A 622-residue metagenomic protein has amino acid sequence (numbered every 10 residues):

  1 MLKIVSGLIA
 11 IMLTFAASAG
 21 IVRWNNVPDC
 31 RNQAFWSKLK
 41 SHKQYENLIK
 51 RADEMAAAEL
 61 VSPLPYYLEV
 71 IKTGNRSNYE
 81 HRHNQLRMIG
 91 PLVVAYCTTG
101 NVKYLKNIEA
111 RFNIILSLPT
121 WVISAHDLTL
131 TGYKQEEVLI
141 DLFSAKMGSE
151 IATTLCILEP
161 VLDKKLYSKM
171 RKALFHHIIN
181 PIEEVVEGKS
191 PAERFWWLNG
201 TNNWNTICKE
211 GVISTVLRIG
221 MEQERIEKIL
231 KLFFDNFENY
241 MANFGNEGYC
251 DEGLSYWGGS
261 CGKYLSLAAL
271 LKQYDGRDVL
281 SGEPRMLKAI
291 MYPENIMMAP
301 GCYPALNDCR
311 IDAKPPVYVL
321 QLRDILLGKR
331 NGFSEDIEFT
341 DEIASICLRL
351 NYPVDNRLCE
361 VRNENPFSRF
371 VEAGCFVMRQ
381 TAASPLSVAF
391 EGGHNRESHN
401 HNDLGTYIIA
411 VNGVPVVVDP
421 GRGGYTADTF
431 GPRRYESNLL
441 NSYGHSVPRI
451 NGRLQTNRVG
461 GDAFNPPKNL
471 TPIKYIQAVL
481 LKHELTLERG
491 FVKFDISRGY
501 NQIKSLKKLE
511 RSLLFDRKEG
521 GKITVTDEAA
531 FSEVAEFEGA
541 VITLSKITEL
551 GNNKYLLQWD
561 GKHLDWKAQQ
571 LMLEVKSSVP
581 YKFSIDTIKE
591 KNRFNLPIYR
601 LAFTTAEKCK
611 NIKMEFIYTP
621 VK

Functional and structural regions predicted by a protein language model:
L2-A10: Sec-dependent signal peptide recognition, specifically the positively charged N-region followed immediately by
A17-A19, G74, A145, N331-E338 (+1 more regions): CBM-like, beta-strand-rich accessory domains located in the C-terminal region of large, secreted polysaccharide-active
W24, T73-Q85, L128-A145, E187-T206 (+4 more regions): Solvent-exposed loop and edge beta-strand segments that line ligand/cofactor-binding and catalytic clefts
F35, R87-V102, A145-K165, C208-Q223 (+5 more regions): Well-ordered alpha-helical scaffold segments within catalytic/enzyme domains
A52-P63, I108-H126, K169-E193, K228-G248 (+1 more regions): Long, well-ordered core segments of solenoidal/helical folds
Y133-G253, R349-V361: Active-site lining segments of carbohydrate-active enzymes
G258-V417: Carbohydrate-active enzyme catalytic cores, enriched for enzymes that act on polyanionic acidic polysaccharides
